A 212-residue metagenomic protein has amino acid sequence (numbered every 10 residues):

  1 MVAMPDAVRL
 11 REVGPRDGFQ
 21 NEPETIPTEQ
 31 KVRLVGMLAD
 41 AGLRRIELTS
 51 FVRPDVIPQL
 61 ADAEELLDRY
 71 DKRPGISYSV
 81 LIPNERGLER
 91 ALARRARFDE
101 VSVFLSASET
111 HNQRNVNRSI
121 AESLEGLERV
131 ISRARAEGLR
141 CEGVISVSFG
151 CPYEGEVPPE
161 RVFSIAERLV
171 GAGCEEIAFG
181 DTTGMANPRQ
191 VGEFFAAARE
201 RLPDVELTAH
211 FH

Functional and structural regions predicted by a protein language model:
M1-R86: N-terminal capping/small domains of soluble enzymes
L10-Q30, I76-E85, N112-I120, V147-R161 (+1 more regions): Active-site mouth loops of central-metabolism enzymes
R11-V13, D99-S108, E142-S146: Non-cysteine beta-strand/loop elements that form the S-adenosyl-L-methionine
G18, L38, A91, V101 (+2 more regions): Conserved, mostly hydrophobic/aromatic
G42, A93-V101, G173-E175, A198-L207: Glycine-enriched alpha-helix->loop->beta-strand junction motifs that scaffold or abut catalytic
R44-R69, V103-R118, F149-Y153, A178-R189: Glycine-rich, proline-tolerant flexible connector loops at the mouths of alpha/beta enzymes
V56-V80, A121-E142, A166-E167, R189-A209: Alpha-helix-loop-beta-strand connector modules within alpha/beta enzyme cores
Q59-L60, E89-R95, Y153-V162, N187-R199: Distinct, well-ordered alpha-helical segments
